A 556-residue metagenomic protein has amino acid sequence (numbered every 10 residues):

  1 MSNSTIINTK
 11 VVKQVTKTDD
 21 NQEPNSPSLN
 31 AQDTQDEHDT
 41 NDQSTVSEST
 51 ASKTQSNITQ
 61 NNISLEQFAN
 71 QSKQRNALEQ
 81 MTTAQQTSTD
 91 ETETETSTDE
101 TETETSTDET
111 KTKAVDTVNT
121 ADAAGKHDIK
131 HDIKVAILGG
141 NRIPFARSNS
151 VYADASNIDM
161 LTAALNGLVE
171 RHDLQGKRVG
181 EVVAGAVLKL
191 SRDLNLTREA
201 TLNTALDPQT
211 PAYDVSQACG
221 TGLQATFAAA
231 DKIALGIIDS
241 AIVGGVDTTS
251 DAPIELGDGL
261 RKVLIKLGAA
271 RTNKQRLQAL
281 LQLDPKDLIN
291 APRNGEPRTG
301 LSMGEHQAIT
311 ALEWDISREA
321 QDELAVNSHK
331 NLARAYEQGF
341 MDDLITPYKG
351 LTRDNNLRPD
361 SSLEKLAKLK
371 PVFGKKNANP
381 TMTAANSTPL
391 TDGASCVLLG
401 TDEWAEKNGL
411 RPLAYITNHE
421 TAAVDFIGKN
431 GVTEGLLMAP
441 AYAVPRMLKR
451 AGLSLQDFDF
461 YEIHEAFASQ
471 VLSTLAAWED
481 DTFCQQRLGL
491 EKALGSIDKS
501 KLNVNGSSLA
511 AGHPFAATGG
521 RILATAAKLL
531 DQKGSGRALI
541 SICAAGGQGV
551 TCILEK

Functional and structural regions predicted by a protein language model:
G125-I158, A279-K286, A367-Y442, R446 (+4 more regions): Condensing-enzyme catalytic core mediating Claisen C-C bond formation in acyl metabolism
I133, N141-I143, A153-A163, R171 (+3 more regions): N-terminal extracellular/periplasmic Venus flytrap/periplasmic-binding protein-like
A153-A241, G245-G268, G339, I345-N355 (+1 more regions): Conserved beta-ketoacyl condensing-enzyme motif
N157-D173, L196-A200, A225, M303-T310 (+6 more regions): Short, well-ordered amphipathic alpha-helical segments that serve as non-catalytic structural scaffolds within diverse
A186-A241, R298-S302, D360-P389, R487-A524 (+1 more regions): Conserved catalytic cysteine-centered active-site region of acyl-thioester-dependent Claisen-condensing enzymes
S216-D247, E255, A311-F340, C396-E403 (+3 more regions): Active-site-proximal alpha-helical scaffold in enzymes
S240-I309: Flexible glycine-/small-residue-enriched beta->alpha junction loops that bind anionic phosphate/pyrophosphate groups
F426-A510: Active-site pocket-lining segment
